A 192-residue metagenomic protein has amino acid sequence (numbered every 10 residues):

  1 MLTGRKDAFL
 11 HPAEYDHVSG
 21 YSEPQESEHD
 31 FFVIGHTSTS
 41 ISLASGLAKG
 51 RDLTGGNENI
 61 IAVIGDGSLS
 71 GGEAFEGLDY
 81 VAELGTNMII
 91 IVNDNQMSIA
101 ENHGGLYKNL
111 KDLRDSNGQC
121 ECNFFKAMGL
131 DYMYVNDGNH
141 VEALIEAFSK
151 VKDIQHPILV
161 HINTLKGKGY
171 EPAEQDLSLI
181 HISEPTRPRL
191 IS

Functional and structural regions predicted by a protein language model:
M1-L84: Cofactor-binding active-site loop characterized by glycine-rich and histidine/acidic residues
R5-A8, L106-L110, L177-S178: Short, hinge-like loop/turn segments at secondary-structure boundaries
L10, G71-E73, I99-E101, K168-E171: Short helix/loop capping segments that flank catalytic or ligand/cofactor-binding pockets
Y21-P24, K49-N59, G104-A147: Conserved thiamine diphosphate
I64-G71, V92-S98, G138-N139, K166: Acidic, glycine-rich active-site loops and adjacent beta-strand->loop/helix elements that engage anionic groups
A82-Y107, L113-D115: Mobile "lid/hinge" segments at catalytic clefts and subdomain interfaces of large enzymes
H181-S192: Single conserved hydrophobic/aromatic residue that forms the stacking wall/gate of nucleotide- or nucleobase-binding
